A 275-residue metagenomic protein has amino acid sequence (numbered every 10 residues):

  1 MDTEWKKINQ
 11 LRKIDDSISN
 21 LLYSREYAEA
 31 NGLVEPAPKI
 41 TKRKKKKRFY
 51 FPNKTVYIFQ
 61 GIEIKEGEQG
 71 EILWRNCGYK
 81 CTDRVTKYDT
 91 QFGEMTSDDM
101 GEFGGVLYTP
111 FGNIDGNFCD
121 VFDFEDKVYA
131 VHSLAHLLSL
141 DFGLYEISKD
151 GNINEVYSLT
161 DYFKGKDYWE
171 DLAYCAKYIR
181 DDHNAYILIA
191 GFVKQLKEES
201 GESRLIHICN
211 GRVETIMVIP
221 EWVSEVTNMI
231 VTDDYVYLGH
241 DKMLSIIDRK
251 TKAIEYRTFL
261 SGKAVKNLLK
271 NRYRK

Functional and structural regions predicted by a protein language model:
M1-T86, T90-F92, S261-K275: Sequence/structural signature of beta-propeller modules and their immediately flanking N-terminal secretory/stalk
K46-R48, P52-K54, Q60, R75-Q91 (+5 more regions): Repeated scaffold domains used in trafficking and secretory/extracellular systems, primarily beta-propellers
V56-Y57, M95-T96, V128-A130, Y186-L188 (+1 more regions): Conserved beta-propeller blade signature
D98-M100, S133-A135, A190-V193, D241: Short loop/turn segments immediately following the C-termini of beta-strands
E102-V106, L137-Y145, K194-I206, M243-D248: Structural motif
T109-I114, N154-D167, E214-P220, E255-T258: A short beta-strand motif characteristic of beta-propeller blades
F111-N113, S148-G151, I208-R212, D248-K252: Short loop/turn segments that connect beta-strands within beta-propeller blades
Y237-K275: Blade-level signature of beta-propeller repeat domains, shared across WD40, Kelch, NHL, RCC1 and BNR/Asp-box propellers
